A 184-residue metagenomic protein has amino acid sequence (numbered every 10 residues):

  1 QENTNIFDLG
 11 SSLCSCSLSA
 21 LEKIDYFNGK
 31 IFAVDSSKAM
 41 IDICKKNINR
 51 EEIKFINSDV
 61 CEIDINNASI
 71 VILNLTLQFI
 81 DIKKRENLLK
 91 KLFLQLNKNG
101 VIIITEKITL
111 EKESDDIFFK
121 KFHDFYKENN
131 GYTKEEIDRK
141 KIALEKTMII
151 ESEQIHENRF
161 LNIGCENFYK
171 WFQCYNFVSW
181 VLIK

Functional and structural regions predicted by a protein language model:
F7, S12-C61: Class I SAM-dependent methyltransferase SAM/SAH-binding core
E62-N66: Short conserved loop adjoining the S-adenosyl-L-methionine
I72: A conserved beta-strand element that flanks and buttresses the S-adenosyl-L-methionine
L75-Q78: Short catalytic micro-motifs in class I SAM-dependent methyltransferases
E86-K98: A short glycine-rich, Lys/Arg-flanked "PGG" loop and its adjoining helix->strand segment in the class I
N99-K107: Conserved beta-strand signature within the Rossmann-like core of class I S-adenosyl-L-methionine
K107-R159: C-terminal alpha-helical "lid/dimerization" subdomain adjacent to the S-adenosyl-L-methionine
F168-K184: Core SAM-dependent methyltransferase catalytic element
